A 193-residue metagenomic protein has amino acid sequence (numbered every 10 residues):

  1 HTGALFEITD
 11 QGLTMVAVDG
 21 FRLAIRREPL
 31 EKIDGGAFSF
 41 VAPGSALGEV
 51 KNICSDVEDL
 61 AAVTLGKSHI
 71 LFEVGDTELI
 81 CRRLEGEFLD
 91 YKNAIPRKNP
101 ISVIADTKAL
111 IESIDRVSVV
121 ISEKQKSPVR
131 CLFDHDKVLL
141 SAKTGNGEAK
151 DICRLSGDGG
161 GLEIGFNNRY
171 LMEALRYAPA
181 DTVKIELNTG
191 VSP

Functional and structural regions predicted by a protein language model:
H1-R27, I33-L84, K98-P193: DNA polymerase processivity clamps
